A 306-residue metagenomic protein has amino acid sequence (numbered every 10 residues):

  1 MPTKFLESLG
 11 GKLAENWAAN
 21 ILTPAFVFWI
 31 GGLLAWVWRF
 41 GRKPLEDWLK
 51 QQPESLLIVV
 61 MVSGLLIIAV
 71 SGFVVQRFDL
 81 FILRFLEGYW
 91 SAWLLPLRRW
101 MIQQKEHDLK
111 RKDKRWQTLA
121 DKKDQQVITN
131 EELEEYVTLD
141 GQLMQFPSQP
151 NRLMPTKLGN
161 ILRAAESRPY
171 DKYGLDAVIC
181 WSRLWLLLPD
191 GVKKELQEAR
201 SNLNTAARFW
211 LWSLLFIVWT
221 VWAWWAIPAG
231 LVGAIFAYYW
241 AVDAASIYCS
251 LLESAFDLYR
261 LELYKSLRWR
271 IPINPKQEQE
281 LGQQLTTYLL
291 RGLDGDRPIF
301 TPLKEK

Functional and structural regions predicted by a protein language model:
M1-L119: N-terminal first transmembrane alpha-helix
M1-W17, E195-N202, F236-K306: Cytosolic/matrix-facing juxtamembrane and C-terminal tails of multi-pass cellular membrane proteins
L9-F26, D171-P228: Transmembrane alpha-helical segments and their cytosolic interface motifs in multi-pass membrane proteins
W29-L49, R208-G233: Juxtamembrane "helix exit" motif at the C-terminal ends of alpha-helical transmembrane segments in multi-pass membrane
P44, P53-L57, I128-E132, V232 (+1 more regions): Alpha-helix capping and helix-coil boundary motifs
V60, G64, F216-V242, S246 (+1 more regions): Pore-lining and gate-forming transmembrane alpha-helices of multi-pass membrane transport proteins
L66-F73, K110-K122, S254-E262, K276-Q283: Juxtamembrane/interfacial segments around transmembrane helices
D79-A206: Membrane-proximal, non-transmembrane interface segments of integral membrane proteins
